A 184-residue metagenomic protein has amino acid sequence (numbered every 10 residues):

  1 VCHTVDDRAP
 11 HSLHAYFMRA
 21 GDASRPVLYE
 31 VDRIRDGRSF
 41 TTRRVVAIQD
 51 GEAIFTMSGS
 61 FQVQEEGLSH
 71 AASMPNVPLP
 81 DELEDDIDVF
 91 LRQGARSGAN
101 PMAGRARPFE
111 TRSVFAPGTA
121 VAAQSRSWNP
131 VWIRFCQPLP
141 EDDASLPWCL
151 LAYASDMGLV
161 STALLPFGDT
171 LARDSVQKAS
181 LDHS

Functional and structural regions predicted by a protein language model:
V1-S184: Terminal targeting signals and extreme-terminal segments of soluble enzymes
